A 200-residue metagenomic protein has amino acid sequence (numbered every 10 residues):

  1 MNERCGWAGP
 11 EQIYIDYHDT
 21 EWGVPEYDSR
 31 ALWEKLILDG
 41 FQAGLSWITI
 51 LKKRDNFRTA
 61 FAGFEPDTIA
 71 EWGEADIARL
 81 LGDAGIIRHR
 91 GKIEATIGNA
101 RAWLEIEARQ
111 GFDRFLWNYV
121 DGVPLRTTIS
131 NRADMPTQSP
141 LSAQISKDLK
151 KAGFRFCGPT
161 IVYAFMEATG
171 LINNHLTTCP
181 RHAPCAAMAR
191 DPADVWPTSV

Functional and structural regions predicted by a protein language model:
M1-V200: HhH-family (HhH-GPD) DNA N-glycosylase catalytic core used in base-excision repair
